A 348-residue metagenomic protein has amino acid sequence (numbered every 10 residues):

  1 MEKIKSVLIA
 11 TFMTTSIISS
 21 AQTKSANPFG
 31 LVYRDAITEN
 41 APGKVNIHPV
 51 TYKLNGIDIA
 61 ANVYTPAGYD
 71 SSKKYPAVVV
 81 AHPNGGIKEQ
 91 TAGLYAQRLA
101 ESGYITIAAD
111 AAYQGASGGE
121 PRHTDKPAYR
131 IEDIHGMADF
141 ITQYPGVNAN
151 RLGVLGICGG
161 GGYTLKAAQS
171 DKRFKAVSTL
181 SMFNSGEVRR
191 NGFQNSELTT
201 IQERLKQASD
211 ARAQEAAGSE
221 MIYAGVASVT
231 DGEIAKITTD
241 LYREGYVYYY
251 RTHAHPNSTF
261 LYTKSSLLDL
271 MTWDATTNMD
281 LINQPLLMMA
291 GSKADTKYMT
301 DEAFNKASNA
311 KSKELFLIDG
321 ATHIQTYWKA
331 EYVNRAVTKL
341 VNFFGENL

Functional and structural regions predicted by a protein language model:
N27-K73: N-terminal cap/lid segment of alpha/beta-hydrolase-fold proteins
S72-P83: Short beta-strand element of the alpha/beta-hydrolase
G85-Q97, A111, T300: The serine-hydrolase catalytic nucleophile loop
R98-G118: Conserved alpha/beta-hydrolase
T124-P145: Alpha/beta-hydrolase active-site loop
L165-V247: Alpha/beta-hydrolase-fold enzymes
I282, M288-A290: Short beta-strand/loop motif that positions the catalytic acidic residue of the alpha/beta-hydrolase fold
A321-V333: Catalytic histidine-centered segment of alpha/beta-hydrolase-like enzymes
